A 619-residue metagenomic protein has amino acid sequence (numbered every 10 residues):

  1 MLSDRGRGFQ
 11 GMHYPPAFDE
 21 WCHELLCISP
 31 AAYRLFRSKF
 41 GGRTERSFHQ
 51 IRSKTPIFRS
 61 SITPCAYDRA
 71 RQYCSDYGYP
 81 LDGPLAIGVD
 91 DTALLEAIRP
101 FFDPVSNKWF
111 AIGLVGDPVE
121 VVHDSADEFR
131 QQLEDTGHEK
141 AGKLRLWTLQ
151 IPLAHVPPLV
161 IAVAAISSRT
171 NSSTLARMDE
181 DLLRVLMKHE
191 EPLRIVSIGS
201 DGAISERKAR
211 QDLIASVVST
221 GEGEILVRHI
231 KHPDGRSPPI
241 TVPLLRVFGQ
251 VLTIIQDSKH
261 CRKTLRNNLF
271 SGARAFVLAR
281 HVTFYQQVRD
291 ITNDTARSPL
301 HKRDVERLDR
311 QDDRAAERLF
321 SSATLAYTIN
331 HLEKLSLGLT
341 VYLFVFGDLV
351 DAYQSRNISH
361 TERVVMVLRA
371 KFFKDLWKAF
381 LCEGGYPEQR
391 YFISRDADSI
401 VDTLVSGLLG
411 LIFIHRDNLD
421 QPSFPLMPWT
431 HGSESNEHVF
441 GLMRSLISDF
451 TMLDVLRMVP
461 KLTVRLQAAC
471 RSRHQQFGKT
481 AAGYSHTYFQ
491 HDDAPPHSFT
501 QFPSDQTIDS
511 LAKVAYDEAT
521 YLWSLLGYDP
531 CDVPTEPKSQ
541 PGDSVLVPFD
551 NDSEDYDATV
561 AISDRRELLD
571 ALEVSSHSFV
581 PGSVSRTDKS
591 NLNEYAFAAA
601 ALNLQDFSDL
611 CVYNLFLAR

Functional and structural regions predicted by a protein language model:
M1-W21: Basic, short loop/linker segments at the boundary and entry of helix-turn-helix/winged-helix-like folds
R5-G11, I28-F129, S205-R210, A215-H232: Electropositive nucleic-acid engagement tracts
G8-F9, W21-H23, A32-R34, R69-S75 (+5 more regions): Eukaryotic intrinsically disordered and solvent-exposed regulatory patches
L26-S38, E191-I195, A275: Short, charged amphipathic recognition helices of the HTH superfamily and cognate SANT/SANTA-like modules
P30, G42, P80-G83, K143 (+3 more regions): Short, well-ordered loop/turn elements at secondary-structure boundaries
R34-L35, A86-G88, A93, T148-Q150 (+2 more regions): Beta-strand cores of modular interaction/reader domains in eukaryotic scaffold and signaling proteins, especially PDZ
A86, P118-V156: Active-site cores of enzymes that catalyze phosphoryl transfer or operate on phosphate-rich substrates
T136, I151-L153, P157, I161 (+1 more regions): Non-catalytic regulatory appendages
